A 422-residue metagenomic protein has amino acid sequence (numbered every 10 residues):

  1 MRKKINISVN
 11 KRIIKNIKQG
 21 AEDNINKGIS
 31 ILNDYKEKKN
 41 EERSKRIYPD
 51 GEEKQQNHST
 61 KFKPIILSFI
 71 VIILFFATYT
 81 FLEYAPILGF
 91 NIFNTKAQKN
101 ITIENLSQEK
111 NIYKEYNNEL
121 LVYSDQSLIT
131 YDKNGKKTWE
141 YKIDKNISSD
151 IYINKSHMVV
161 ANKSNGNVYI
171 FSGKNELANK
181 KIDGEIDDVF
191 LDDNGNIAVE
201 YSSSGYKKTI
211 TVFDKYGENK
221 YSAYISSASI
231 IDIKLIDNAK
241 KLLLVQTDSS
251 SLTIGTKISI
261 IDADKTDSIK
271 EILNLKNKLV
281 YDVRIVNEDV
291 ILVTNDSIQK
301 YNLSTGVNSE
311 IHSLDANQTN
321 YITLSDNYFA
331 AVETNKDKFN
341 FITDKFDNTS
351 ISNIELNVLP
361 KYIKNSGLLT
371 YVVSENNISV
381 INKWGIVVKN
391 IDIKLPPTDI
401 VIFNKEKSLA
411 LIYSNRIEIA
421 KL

Functional and structural regions predicted by a protein language model:
M1-G51: N-terminal targeting leaders characterized by basic, low-complexity, disordered sequences that direct proteins
N40-I170, A178: N-terminal "mature head" segments of proteins
I92-L106, K136-K142, K174-K181, E218-Y224 (+4 more regions): A short beta-strand motif characteristic of beta-propeller blades
N105-E115, K145-S156, G184-G195, S227-D237 (+4 more regions): Repeated scaffold domains used in trafficking and secretory/extracellular systems, primarily beta-propellers
S127-I129, G166-I170, G205-T211, S250-I261 (+4 more regions): Structural motif
D132-G135, F171-N175, F213-G217, D262-T266 (+4 more regions): Short loop/turn segments that connect beta-strands within beta-propeller blades
D144-D248, L252: Non-cytosolic head/periplasmic domains of membrane-anchored proteins
Y224-F346: Acidic, serine/threonine- and glycine-rich low-complexity intrinsically disordered segments that serve as flexible
